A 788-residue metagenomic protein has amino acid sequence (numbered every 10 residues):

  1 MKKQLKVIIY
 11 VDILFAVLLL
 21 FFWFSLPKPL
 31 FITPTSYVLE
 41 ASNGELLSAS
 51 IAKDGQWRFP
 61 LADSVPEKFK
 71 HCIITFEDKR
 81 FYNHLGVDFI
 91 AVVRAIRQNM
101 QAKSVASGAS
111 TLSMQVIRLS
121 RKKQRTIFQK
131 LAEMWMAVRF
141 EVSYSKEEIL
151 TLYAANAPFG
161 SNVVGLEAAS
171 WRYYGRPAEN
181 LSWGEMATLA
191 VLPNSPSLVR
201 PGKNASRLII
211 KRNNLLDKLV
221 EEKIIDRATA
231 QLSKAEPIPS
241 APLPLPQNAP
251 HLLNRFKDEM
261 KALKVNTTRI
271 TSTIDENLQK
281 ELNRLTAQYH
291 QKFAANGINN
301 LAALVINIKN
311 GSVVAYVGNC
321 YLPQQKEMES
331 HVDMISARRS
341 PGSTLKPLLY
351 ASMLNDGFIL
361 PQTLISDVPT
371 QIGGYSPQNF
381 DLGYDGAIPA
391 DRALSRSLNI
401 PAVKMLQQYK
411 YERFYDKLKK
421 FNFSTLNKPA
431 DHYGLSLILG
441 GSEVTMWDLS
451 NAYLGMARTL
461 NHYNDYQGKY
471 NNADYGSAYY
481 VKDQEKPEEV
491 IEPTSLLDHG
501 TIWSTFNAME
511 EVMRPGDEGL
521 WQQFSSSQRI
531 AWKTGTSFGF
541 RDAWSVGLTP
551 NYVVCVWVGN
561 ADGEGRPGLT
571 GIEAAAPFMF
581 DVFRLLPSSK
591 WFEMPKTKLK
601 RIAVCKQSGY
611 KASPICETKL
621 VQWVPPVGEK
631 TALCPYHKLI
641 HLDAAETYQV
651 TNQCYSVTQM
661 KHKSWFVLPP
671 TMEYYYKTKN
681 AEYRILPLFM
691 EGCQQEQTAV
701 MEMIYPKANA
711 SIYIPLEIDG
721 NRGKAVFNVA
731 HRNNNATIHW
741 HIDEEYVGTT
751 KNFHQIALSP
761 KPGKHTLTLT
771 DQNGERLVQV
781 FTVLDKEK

Functional and structural regions predicted by a protein language model:
M1-L5, E485-I491, R529-K788: Soluble, non-transmembrane domains of envelope/secretory-pathway proteins that act on or interact with carbohydrate
K2-A295, S312-V314, V368, K404: Juxtamembrane regions of bacterial inner-membrane/periplasmic proteins, predominantly the peptidoglycan biogenesis
V38, E45-F59, A168, S197-P201 (+10 more regions): Short pre-catalytic segments that frame enzyme active sites
G44, I73, V116, I149 (+15 more regions): Residue-level preference for non-acidic, small/hydrophobic
D88-R94, M136, E167, S206-L208 (+5 more regions): Acidic/histidine-enriched alpha-helical segments
Q101-R125, E179, P242-D258, I359-F414 (+2 more regions): Conserved catalytic neighborhood of penicillin-recognizing serine enzymes
Q115-K122, A155-N162, E179, W183-S195 (+12 more regions): Glycine-rich, acidic and aromatic/proline-enriched surface loops and short helix-turn segments that act as binding
S272-F293, V305-N307, Y316, Q324-A337 (+1 more regions): A penicillin-recognizing enzyme superfamily signal
